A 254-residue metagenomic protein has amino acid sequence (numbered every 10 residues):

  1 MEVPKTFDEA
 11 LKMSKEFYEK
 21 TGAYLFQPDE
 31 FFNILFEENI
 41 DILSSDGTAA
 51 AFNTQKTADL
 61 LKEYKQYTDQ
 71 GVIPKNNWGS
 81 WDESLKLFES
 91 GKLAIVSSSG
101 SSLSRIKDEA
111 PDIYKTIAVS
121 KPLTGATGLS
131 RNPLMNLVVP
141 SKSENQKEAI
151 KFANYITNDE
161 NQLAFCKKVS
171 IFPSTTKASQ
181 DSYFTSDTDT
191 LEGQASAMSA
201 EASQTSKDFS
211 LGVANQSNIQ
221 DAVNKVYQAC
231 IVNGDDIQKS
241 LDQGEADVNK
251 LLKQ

Functional and structural regions predicted by a protein language model:
M1-N33, D41-W78, S141-K147, D235-Q243: Helix-loop-helix "hinge/cap" segment bordering the ligand-binding cleft or interdomain interface
E2, K20, I40-K62, Q66-Y67 (+3 more regions): Short, solvent-exposed loop/beta-turn-alpha elements that line the ligand-binding surface or hinge of extracytoplasmic
K12-E16, D82-K92, V96, K225 (+1 more regions): Short helices/loops that flank or line small-molecule/ion binding pockets
Y18-D29, N158-K168, L251-Q254: Bilobed periplasmic-binding protein-like "clamshell/Venus-flytrap" ligand-binding domains
D41-A50, D69-Q70, E89, N132-N136 (+1 more regions): Flexible glycine/proline-enriched surface loops and loop-helix/loop-strand junctions
K62-E148: Extracytoplasmic/periplasmic substrate-binding proteins
S104, M135-S217: Mature extracytoplasmic/periplasmic domains
G193-D247: C-terminal capping/gating helix-and-loop segments adjacent to ligand/active sites or protein-protein/ligand interfaces
